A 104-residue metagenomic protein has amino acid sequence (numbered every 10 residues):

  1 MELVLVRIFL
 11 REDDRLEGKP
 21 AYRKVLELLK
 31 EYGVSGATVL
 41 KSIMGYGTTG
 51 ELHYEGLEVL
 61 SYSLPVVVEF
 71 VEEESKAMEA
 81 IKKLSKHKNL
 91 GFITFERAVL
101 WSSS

Functional and structural regions predicted by a protein language model:
M1-S104: Positively charged, small/polar-rich N-terminal and surface patches that mediate targeting and assembly and bind
